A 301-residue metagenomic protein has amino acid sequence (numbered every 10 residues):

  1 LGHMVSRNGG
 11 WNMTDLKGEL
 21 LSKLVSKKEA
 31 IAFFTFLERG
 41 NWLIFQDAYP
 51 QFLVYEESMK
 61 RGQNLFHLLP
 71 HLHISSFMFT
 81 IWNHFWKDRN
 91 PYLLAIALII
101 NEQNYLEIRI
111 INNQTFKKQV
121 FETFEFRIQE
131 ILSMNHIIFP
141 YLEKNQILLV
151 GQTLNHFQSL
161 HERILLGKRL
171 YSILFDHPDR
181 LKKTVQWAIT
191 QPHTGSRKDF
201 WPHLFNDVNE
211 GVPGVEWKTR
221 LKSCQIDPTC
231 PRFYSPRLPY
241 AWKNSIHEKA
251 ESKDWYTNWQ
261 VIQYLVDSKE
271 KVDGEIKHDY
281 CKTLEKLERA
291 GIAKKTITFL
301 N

Functional and structural regions predicted by a protein language model:
L1-N301: Functional cation/ligand-contacting sites centered on basic and imidazole/sulfhydryl donors
